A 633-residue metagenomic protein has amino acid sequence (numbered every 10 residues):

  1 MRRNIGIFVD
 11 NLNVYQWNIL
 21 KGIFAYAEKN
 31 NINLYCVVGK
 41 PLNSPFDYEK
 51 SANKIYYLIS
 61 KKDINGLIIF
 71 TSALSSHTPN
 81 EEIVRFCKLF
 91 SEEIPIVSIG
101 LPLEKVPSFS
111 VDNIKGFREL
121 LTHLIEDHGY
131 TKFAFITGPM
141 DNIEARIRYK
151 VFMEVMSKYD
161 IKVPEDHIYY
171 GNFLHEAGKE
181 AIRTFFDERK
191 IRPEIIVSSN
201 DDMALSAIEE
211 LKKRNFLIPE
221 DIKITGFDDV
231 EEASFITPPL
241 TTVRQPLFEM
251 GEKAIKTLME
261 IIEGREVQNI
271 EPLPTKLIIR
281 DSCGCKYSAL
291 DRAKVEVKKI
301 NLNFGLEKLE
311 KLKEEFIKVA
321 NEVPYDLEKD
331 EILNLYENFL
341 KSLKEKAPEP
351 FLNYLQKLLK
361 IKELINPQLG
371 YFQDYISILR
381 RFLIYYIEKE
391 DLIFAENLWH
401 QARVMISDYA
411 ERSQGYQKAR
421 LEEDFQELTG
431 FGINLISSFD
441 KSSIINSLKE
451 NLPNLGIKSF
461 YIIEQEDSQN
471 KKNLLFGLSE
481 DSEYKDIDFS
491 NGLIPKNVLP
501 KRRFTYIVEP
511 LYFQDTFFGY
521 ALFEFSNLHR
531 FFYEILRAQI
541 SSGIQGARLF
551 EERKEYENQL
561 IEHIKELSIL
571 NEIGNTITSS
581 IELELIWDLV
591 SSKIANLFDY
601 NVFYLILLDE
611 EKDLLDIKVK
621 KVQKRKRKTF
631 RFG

Functional and structural regions predicted by a protein language model:
M1-D330, N334-S342, K346: Bacterial carbohydrate/catabolite-sensing allosteric modules
L290-K318, E390-K441, L549-S579: Signal-transmission linkers at sensory-effector interfaces
P324-E331, P367-Q368, I433-P453, K565 (+2 more regions): Signal-transducing coiled-coil linker helices
P367-F382: Elongated alpha-helical scaffolds
D374-I378, F394-Q401, K449, F523-R548 (+1 more regions): Amphipathic alpha-helical "output/dimerization" segments
K449-P453, Y461-G492, S592-A595, V602-G633: GAF sensory/regulatory domain recognition with acknowledged cross-activation on helical regulatory dimers
P495-Y512: A short, aliphatic-rich beta-strand micro-motif
V508-F525, A547: Sensory-domain boundary capping and coupling elements
